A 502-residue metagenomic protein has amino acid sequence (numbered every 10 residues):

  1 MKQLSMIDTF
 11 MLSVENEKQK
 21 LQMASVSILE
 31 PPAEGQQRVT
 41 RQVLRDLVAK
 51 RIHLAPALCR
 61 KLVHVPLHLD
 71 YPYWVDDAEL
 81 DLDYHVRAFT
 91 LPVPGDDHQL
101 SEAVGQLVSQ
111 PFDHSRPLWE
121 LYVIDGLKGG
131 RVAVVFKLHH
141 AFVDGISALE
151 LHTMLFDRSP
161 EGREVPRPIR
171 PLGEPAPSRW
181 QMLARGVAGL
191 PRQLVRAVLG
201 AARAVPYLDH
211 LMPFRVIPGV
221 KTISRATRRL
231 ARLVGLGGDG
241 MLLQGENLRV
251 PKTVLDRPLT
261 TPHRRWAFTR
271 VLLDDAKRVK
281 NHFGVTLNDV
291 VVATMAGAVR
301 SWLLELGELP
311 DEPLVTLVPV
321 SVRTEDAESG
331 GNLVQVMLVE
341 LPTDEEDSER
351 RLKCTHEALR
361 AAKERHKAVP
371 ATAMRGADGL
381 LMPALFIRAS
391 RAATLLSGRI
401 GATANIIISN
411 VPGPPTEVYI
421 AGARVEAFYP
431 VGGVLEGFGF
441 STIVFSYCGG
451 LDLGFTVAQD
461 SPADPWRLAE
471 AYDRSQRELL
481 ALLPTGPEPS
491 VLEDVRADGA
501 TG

Functional and structural regions predicted by a protein language model:
M1-T9, A24-V39, V43-F438, T442-D473 (+1 more regions): Soluble acyl-CoA-dependent acyltransferase catalytic core bearing the H(X)4D motif
M6-K18: Acidic, low-complexity proline/glycine-rich segments
K20-Q22: Short, surface-exposed loop/turn motifs at beta-strand boundaries within globular domains
